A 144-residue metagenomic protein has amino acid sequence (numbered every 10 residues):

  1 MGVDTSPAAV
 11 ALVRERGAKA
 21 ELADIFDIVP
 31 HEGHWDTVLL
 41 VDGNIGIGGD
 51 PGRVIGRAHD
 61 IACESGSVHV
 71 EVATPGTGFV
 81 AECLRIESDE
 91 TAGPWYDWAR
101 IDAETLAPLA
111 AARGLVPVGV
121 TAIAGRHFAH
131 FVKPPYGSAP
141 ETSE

Functional and structural regions predicted by a protein language model:
S6-P7: Conserved SAM/SAH-binding beta-strand->alpha-helix loop
A11, D27-G33, I47-G49: Short conserved loop adjoining the S-adenosyl-L-methionine
R14-P30: Conserved SAM-binding strand-loop segment of SAM-dependent methyltransferases
I45-A58: A short, conserved alpha-helix within the catalytic core of class I
I55, E64-P75: Conserved beta-strand signature within the Rossmann-like core of class I S-adenosyl-L-methionine
P75, F79-Y96: Short, glycine-/aromatic-enriched active-site segment of Class I SAM-dependent methyltransferases
W95-V118: Short alpha-helix
R113-E144: Core SAM-dependent methyltransferase catalytic element
